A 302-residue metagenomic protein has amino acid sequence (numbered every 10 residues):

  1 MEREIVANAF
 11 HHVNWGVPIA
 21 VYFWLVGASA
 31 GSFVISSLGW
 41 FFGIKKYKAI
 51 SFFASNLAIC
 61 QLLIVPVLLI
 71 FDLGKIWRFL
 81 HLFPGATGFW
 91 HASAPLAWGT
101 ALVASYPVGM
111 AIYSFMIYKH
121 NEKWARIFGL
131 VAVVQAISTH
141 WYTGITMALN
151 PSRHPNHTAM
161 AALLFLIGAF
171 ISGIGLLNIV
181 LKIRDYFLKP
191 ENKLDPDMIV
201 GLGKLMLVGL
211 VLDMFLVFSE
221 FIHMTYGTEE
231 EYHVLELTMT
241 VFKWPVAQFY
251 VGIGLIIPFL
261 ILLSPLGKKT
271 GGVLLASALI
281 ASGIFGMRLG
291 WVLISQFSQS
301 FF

Functional and structural regions predicted by a protein language model:
M1, A58-L62, V133: Alpha-helical transmembrane segments
M1-I19, F71-L96, G144-F165, F218-K243 (+1 more regions): Membrane-interface interhelical loops and short amphipathic "cap" helices that link adjacent transmembrane segments
A7-N14, I44-Y47, G88-H91, K119-N121 (+1 more regions): Cytosolic juxtamembrane amphipathic/interface segments immediately preceding and feeding into a transmembrane helix
F23-L25, G43-K45, A104, G109-G254 (+3 more regions): Long, contiguous internal "core" modules enriched in hydrophobic/ aromatic residues
L25-L102: Membrane helical hairpin/interfacial module
S37, A49, K268-L275: Internal alpha-helical transmembrane segments of multi-pass membrane proteins
S277-I294: Final/C-terminal transmembrane alpha-helix of multipass membrane proteins
